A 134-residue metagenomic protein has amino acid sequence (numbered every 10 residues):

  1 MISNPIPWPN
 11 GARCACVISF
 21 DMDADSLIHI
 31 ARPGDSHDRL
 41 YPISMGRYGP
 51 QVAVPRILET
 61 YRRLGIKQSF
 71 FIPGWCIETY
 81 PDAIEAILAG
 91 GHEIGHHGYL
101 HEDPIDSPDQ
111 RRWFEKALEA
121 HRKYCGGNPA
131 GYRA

Functional and structural regions predicted by a protein language model:
M1-R133: Catalytic alpha-helical scaffold of carbohydrate-active enzymes acting on polysaccharides/glycoconjugates
